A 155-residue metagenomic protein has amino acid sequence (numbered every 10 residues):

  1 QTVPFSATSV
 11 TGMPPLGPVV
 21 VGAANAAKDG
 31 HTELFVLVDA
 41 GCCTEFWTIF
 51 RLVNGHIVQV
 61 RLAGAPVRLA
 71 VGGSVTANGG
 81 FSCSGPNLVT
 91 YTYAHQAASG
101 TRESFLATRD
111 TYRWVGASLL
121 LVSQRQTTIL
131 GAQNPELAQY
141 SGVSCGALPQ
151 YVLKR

Functional and structural regions predicted by a protein language model:
Q1-G12, T48-P66, R109-S123: Surface-exposed loop/turn elements that mediate protein-protein interactions on large endomembrane-trafficking
P18-D29, G80: Acidic, divalent-cation-chelating loop motifs in proteins
N25-V38, S84-Y91: Acidic/hydrophobic-patterned starts of short beta strands in beta-sheet-rich repeat architectures
T32-E33, F46-I49: Conserved active-site beta-strand-loop modules that form the wall/rim of enzyme catalytic pockets and either contain
V38-E45, G73: His-enriched metal-coordination microenvironments in redox/metal-binding proteins
G41, G64, A94-H95: Short acidic/polar capping segments at secondary-structure boundaries
L69-R155: Acidic, small-residue rich beta-repeat scaffolds with periodic aromatic anchors
